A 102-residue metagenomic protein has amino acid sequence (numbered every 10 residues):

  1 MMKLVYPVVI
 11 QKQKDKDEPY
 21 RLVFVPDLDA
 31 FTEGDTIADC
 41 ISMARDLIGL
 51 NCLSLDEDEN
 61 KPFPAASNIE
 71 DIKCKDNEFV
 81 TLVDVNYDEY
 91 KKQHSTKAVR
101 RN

Functional and structural regions predicted by a protein language model:
M1-P19: N-terminal segment of the canonical double-stranded RNA-binding domain
M1-P7, D46-N102: Short, charged, surface-exposed hinge/linker loops at domain edges that act as mobile lids or interdomain connectors
D15, D27-L28: Short connector loops/turns at beta-strand edges and beta->alpha or beta->beta junctions
Y20-L22, F31: General beta-strand recognition
V23, C40: Hydrophobic pocket/interface hotspot
F24-P26, N102: Short, proline-centered helix/strand-breaking motifs
L28-D39: A short, exposed loop/beta-hairpin motif centered on an aromatic-Gly-Thr core
S42-A44: Generic alpha-helical secondary-structure signal
